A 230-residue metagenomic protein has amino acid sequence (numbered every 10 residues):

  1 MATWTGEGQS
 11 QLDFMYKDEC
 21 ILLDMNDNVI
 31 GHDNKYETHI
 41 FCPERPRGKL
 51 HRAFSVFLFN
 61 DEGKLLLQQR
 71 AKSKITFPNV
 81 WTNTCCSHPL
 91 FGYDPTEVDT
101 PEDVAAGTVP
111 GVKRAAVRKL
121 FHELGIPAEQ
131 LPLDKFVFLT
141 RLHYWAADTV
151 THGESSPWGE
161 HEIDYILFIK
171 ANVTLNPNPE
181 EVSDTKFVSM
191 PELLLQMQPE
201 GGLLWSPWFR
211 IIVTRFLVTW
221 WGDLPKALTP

Functional and structural regions predicted by a protein language model:
M1-L22, V29: Alpha-helical and coiled-coil interaction segments, frequently adjacent to or embedded within charge-biased
M1-W4, C85, F91, V137-P230: Nudix hydrolase/Nudix homology domain
G8-Q9, T38-P46, H152-S156: Short, P/G- and charge-enriched loop/turn segments at secondary-structure junctions
K17-E19, A53-F54, S183: Short loop/turn microsegments at loop-to-beta-strand junctions
L23-D24, F59: Hydrophobic alpha-helical segments, especially N-terminal targeting/anchoring helices
I30-G31, L66: Generic structural signal for well-ordered beta-strand positions
Y36-A53, F57-I126: Conserved Nudix-box catalytic region and its N-terminal flanking loop in Nudix hydrolases and closely related
V112-R118, H122-E154: Acidic, glycine-rich loop-and-strand cores that form catalytic or ligand-binding grooves in diverse globular domains
